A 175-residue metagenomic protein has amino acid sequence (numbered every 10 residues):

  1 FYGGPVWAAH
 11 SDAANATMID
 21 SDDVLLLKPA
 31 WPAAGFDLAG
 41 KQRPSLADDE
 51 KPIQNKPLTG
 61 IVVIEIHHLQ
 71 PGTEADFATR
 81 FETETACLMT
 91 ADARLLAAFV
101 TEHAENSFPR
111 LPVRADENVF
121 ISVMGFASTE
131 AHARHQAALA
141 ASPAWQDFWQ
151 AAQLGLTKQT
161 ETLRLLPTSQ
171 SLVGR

Functional and structural regions predicted by a protein language model:
F1-P32, T83, C87-A97, P112-V119 (+1 more regions): An amphipathic, aromatic/His-enriched active-site/gating alpha helix that lines ligand/cofactor pockets
A33-A34, K41-S107, A115-G125, T129 (+1 more regions): Surface-exposed interaction/gating patches
